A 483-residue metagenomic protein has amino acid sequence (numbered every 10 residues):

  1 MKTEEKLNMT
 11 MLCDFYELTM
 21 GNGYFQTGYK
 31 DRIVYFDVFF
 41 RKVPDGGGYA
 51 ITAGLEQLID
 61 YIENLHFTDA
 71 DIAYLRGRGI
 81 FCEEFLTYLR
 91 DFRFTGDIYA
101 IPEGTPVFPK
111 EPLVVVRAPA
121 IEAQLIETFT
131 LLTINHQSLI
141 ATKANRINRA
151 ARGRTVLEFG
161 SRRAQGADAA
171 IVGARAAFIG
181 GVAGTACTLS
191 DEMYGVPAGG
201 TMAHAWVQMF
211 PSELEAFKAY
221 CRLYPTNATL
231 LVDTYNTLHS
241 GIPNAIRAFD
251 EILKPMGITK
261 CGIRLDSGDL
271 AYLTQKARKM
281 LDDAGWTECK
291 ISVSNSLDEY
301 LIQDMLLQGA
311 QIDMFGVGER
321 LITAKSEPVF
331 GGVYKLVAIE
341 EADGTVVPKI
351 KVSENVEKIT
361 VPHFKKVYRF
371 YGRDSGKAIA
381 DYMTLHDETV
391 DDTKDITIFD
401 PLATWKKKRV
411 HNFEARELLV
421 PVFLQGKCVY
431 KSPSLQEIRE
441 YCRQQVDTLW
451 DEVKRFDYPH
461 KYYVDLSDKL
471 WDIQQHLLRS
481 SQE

Functional and structural regions predicted by a protein language model:
K2-I33, K42-P44, I80-F81, L86-T95 (+8 more regions): Buried, small/hydrophobic-residue-enriched core segments of structured protein domains
K2-R32, F36, D45-G47, D282-A284 (+1 more regions): Gly/Ser/Thr/Ala-enriched C-terminal appendages of enzymes
V34-R90: N-terminal, Lys/Arg-enriched amphipathic/low-complexity engagement segments that precede the first folded domain
D60-N64, A100-E103, V107: An N-terminal, globular interaction/scaffold subdomain
A73-Y74, T142-R146, G160, K454-K461: Short coil/turn segments at secondary-structure boundaries
G199, I263, I291, D313-F315: Hydrophobic residues within beta-strands of alpha/beta enzymes
H204, S294, G318: Residue-level "edge-of-site" marker
